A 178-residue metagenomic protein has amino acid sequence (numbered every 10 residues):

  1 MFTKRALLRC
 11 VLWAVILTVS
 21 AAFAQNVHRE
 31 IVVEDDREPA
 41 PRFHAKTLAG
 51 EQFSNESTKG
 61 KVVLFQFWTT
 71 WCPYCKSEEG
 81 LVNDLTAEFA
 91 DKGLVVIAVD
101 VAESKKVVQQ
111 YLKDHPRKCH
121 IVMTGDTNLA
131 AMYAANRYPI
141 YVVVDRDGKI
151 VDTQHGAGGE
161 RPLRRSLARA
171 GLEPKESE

Functional and structural regions predicted by a protein language model:
R9-A21: Bacterial N-terminal signal peptides
S20-R42, E173-E178: N-proximal helix/coil linker or "cap" segments that precede and/or mark the start of modular domains
D35-R37, R42-V63: A short beta-strand-turn-helix
K61-V63, F67-W71, R137: Short pre-active-site segment immediately N-terminal to redox-active cysteine/selenocysteine motifs in thiol-based
L64-F65, V96, Y141: Hydrophobic beta-strand anchors of alpha/beta hydrolase catalytic cores
F67-D84: Conserved redox-active cysteine motifs that mediate thiol-disulfide chemistry, especially di-cysteine Cys-X(1-2)-Cys
G93-K105, R117-D126: Thiol-based oxidoreductase modules, predominantly thioredoxin-like and allied folds used for disulfide exchange
Y111-K118, T124-R169: Thiol/disulfide oxidoreductase modules built on the thioredoxin-like
